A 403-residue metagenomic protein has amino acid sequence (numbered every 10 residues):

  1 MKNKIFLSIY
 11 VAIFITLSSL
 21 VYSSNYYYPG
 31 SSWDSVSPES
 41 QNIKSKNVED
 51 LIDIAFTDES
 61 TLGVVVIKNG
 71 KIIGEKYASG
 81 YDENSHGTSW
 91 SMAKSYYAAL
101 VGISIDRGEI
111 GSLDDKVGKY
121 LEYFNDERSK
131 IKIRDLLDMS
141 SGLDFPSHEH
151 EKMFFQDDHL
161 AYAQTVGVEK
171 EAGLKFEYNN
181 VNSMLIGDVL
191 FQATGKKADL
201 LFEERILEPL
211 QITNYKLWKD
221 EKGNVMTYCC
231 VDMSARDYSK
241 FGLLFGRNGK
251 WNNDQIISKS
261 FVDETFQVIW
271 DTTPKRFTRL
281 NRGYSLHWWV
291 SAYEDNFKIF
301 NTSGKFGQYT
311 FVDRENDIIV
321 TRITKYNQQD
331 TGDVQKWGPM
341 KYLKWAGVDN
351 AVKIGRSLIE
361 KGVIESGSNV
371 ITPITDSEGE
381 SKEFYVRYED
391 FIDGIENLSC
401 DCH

Functional and structural regions predicted by a protein language model:
N3, L17-D82, I105-G111, V363-P373 (+1 more regions): N-terminal leader/targeting segments and the immediately adjacent pre-domain N-terminus
S8-S18: Bacterial N-terminal signal peptides
G70, G87-L113, L136, I186-L190 (+1 more regions): Active-site SXXK
K71-K76, E149-A172, K196-Y215: Short, charged, amphipathic alpha-helices and their helix-cap/turn boundaries
R107-S141, T165, K196-C229, M233: Active-site helix/loop module of the DD-peptidase/beta-lactamase fold, centered on the serine-lysine SxxK catalytic
N182-V189, C229-K250, Q308-K325: Active-site-proximal alpha-helical segments within enzyme catalytic domains
I212, D263-I319: Active-site Gly/Thr loop motif
T302-H403: Structured C-terminal helix/loop/strand segments within mature extracytoplasmic catalytic/sensor domains
